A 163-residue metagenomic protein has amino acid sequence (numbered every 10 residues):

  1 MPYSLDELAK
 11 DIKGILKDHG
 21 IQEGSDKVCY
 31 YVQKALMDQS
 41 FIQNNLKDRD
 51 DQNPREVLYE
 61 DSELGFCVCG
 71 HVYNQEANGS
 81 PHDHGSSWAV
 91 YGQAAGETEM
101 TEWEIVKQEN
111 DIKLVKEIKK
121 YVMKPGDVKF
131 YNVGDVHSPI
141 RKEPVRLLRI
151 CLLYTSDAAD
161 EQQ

Functional and structural regions predicted by a protein language model:
M1-F41: N-terminal leader/capping segments at the start of a protein or of a new domain
R49-Q75: A short glycine-rich, His/Asp/Glu-containing loop-to-beta-strand
S62-F66, A77-A89: A short beta-loop-beta micro-motif enriched in histidine and acidic residues
S80-H82, M100-T101, V136-K142: Short beta-strand His + acidic residue motifs that chelate non-heme Fe in jelly-roll/DSBH and cupin folds
S86-E99: Glycine- and acidic-residue-biased ligand/ion/polar-headgroup-sensing regions
K107-N132: Short acidic-glycine-tyrosine-enriched beta hairpin
N132-I150: Ligand-binding loop in jelly-roll beta-barrel domains
Y154-A159: Conserved small/polar residues in nucleotide/adenosyl-binding loops
